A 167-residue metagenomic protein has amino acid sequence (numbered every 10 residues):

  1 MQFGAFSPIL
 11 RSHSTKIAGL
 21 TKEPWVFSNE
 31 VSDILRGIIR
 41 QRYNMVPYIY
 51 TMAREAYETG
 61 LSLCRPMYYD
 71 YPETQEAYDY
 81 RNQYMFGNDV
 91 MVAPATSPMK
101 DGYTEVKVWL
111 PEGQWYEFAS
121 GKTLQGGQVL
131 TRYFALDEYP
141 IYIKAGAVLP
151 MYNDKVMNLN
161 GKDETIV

Functional and structural regions predicted by a protein language model:
M1-A147, Y152, N160: Catalytic-domain carbohydrate-binding cleft regions of carbohydrate-active enzymes
N160-V167: Short, intrinsically disordered, charge-balanced linker/junction segments flanking boundaries in proteins
